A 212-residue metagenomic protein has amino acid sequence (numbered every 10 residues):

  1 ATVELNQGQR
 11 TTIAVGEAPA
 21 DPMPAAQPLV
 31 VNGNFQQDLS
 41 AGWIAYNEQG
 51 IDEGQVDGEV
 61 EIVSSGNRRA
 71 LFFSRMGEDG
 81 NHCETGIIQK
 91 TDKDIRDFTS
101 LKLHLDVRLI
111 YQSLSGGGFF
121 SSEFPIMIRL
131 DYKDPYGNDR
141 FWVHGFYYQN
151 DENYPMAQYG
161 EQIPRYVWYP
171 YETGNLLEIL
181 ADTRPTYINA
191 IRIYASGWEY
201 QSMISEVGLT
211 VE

Functional and structural regions predicted by a protein language model:
A1-T2: Glycine- and acidic-residue-biased ligand/ion/polar-headgroup-sensing regions
N6-R10, G16: Tight coil/turn sites that cap or link beta-strands
G16-D57, S205-V207: Extracellular carbohydrate-recognition regions
F35, L39, G86-Y136, T173-L177 (+1 more regions): Extra-cytoplasmic beta-strand recognition segments
G54-H82: Short carbohydrate-recognition loop motifs
D94-F98, S121, P164-Y166, A181-T186 (+1 more regions): Surface-exposed coil/turn segments at beta-strand junctions on protein surfaces, enriched
P135-P185: Extracellular carbohydrate recognition and processing domains and analogous Trp-centered ligand-binding platforms
A181-Y187, R192-V211: Extracellular carbohydrate recognition
